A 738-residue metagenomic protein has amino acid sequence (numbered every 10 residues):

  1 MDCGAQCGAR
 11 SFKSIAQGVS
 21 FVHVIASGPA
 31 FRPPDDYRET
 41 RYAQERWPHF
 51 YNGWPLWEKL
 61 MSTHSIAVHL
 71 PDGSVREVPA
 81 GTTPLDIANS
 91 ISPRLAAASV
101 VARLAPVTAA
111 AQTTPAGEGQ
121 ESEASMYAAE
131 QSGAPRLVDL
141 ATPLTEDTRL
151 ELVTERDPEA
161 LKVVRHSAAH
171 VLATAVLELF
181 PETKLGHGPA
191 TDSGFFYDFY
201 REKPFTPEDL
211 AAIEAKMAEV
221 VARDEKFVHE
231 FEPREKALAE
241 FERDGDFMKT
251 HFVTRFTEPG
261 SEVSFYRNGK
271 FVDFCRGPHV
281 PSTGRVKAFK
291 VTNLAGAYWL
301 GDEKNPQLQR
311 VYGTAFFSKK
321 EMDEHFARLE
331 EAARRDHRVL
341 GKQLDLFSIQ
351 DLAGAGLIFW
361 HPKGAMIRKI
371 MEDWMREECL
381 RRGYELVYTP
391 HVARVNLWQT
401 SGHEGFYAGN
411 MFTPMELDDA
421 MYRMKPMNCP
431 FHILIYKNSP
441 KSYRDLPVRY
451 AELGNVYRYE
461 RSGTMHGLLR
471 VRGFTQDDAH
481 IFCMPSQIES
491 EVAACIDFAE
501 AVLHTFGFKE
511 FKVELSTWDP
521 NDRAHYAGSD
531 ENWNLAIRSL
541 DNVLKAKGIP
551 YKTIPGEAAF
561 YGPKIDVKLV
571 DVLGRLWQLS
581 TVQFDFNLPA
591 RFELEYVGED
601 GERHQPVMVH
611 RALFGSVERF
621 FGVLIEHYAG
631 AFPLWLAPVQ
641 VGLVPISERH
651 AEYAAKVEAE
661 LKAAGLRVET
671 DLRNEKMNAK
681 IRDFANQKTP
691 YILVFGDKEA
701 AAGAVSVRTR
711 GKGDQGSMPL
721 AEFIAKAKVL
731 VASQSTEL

Functional and structural regions predicted by a protein language model:
C3, C7, K13-I15, V24-I25 (+2 more regions): Short terminal hydrophobic/aromatic SLiMs and anchors at protein ends
A5-A9, A16, A30, Q120 (+2 more regions): Short, basic, low-complexity termini and linkers enriched in Ser/Thr/Gly/Pro that act as targeting/leader peptides
G8-A9, G28-P33, Q44, W54-P55: N-terminal amphipathic/hydrophobic targeting modules at extreme N-termini, encompassing cleavable Sec/SRP-type signal
S11-S14, S20, S27, S122-S125 (+1 more regions): Serine residues within intrinsically disordered or low-complexity segments
G18-I25, P29, Y42, P106: Detector for intrinsically disordered, low-structure N-terminal pre-sequences
Y37-T40, R46, Y51-G186, D192 (+1 more regions): NTP/phosphate- and nucleic-acid-binding module
